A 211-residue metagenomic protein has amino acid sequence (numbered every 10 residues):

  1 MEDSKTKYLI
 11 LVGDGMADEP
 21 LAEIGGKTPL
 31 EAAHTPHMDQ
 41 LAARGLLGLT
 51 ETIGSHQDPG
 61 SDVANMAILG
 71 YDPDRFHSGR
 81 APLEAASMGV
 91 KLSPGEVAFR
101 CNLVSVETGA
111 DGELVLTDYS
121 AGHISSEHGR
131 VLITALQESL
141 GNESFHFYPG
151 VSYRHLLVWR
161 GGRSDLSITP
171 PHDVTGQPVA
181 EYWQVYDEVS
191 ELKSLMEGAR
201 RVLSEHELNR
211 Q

Functional and structural regions predicted by a protein language model:
E2-K5, A17-Q137: Active-site nucleophile/metal-coordination loop of metallo-enzymes that catalyze phosphate/sulfate and related
T6-E19, L41, L195-G198, R210-Q211: Beta-strand elements within well-structured catalytic alpha/beta cores of enzymes that handle phosphate/sulfate esters
T6-I10, L47, F145-H146, R154-L156: Beta-sheet entry/capping signal
G48, H206-N209: Short, polar/charged, Gly/Pro-enriched helix-capping and turn/loop motifs at alpha-helix termini and inter-helix linkers
R80, A85-H206: A contiguous, mid-domain pocket- or channel-lining segment that forms the substrate-recognition surface
